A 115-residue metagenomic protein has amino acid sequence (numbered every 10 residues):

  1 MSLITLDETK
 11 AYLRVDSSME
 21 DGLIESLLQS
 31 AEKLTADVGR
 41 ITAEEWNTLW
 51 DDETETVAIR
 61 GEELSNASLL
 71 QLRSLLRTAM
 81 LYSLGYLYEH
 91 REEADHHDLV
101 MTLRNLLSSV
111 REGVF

Functional and structural regions predicted by a protein language model:
M1-F115: Divalent metal-cofactor coordination and adjacent catalytic microenvironments
